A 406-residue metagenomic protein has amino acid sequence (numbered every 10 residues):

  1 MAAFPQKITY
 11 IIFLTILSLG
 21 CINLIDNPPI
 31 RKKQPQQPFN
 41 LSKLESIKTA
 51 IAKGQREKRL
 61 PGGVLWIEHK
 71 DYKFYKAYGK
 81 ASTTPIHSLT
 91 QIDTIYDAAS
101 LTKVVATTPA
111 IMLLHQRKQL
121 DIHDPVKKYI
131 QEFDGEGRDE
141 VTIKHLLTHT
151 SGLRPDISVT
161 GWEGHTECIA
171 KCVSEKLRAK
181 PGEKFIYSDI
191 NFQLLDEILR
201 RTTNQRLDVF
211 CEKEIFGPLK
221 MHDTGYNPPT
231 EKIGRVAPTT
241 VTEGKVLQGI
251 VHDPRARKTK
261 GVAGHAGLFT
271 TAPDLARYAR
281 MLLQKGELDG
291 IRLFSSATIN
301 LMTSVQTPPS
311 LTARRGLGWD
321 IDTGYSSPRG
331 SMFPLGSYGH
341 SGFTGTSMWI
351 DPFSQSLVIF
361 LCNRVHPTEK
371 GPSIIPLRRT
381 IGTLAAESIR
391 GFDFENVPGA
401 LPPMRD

Functional and structural regions predicted by a protein language model:
M1-Y10: Bacterial N-terminal signal peptides that target proteins for export
Y10-I16: Sec-dependent N-terminal signal peptides
P35, K53, E57-V64, P85-H145 (+2 more regions): Short active-site loop at a secondary-structure junction that contains or immediately precedes the catalytic residue(s)
P38-Y96, Q119-D121, I169-A170, E175 (+1 more regions): Short, conserved catalytic-motif segment at the N-terminal edge
Y75, S82, E136-G336: Short, surface-exposed loop or secondary-structure junction motifs that flank catalytic or metal-binding residues
Q284, L288, T298, T303 (+4 more regions): Short, gly/Ser/Thr-rich active-site loops of penicillin-recognizing serine hydrolases
S337, T344-L357: Short, surface-exposed beta-strand/loop micro-motifs that present aromatic residues
